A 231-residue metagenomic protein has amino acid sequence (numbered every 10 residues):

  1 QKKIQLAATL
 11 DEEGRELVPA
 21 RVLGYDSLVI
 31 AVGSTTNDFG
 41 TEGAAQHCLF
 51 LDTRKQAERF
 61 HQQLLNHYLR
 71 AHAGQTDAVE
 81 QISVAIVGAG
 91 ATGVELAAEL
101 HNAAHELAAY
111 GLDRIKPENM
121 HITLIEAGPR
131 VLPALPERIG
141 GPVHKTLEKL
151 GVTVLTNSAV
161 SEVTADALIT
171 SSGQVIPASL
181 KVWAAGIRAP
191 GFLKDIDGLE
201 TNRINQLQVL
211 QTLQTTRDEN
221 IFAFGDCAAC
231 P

Functional and structural regions predicted by a protein language model:
Q1-A85, V182: FAD-binding core/adjacent interface of flavoenzyme oxidoreductases
Q1-K3, A7-L10, T156-A167: A conserved short coil-to-beta-strand element within the FAD-binding core of flavoproteins
G33-T36, A97, I187-A189: Short glycine-rich anion-binding loops that position phosphate/pyrophosphate groups of nucleotides and phosphorylated
G40-G43, A98-E99, P136-E137, L193-D197: Short amphipathic alpha-helical segments
H47-Q75, D166-L168, I176-L180, A184-P231: FAD-site-proximal beta/loop scaffold in flavoenzymes
E80-V84, L96-S158: Rossmann-like dinucleotide-binding cores of NAD(P)H-dependent redox enzymes
T92: Hydrophobic/small residue at the entry helix of a nucleotide-binding pocket
